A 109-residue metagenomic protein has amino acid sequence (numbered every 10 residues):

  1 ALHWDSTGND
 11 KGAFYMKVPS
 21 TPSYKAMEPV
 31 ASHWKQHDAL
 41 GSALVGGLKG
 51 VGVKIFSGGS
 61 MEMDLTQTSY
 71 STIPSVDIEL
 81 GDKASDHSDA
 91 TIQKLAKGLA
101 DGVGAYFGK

Functional and structural regions predicted by a protein language model:
A1-K109: Active-site-proximal helix/loop segments of hydrolytic enzymes
